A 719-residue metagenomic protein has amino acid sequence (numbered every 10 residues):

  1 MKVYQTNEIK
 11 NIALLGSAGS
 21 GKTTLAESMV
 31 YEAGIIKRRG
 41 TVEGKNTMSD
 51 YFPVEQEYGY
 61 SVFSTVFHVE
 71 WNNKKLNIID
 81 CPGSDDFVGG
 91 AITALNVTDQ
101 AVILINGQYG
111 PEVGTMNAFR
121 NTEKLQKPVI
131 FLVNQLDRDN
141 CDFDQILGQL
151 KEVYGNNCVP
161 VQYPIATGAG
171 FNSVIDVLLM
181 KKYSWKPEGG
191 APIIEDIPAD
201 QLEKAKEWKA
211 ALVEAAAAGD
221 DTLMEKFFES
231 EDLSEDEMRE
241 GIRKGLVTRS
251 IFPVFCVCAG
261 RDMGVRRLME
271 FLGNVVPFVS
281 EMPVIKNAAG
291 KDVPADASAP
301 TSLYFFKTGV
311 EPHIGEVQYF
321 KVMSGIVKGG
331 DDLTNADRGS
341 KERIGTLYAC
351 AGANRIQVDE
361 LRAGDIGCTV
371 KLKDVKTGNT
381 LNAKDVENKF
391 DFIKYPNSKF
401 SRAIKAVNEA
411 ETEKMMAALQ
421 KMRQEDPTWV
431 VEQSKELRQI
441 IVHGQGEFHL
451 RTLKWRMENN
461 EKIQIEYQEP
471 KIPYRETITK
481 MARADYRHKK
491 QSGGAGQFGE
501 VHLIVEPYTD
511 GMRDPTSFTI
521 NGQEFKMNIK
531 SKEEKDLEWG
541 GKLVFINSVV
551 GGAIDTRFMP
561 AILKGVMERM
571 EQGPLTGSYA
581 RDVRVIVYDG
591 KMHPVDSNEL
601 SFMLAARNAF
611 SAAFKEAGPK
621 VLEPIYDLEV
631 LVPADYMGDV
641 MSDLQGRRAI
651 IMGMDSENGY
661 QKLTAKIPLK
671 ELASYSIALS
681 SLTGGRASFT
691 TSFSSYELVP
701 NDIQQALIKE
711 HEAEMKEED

Functional and structural regions predicted by a protein language model:
M1-D719: Structural and coupling elements of P-loop NTPases
